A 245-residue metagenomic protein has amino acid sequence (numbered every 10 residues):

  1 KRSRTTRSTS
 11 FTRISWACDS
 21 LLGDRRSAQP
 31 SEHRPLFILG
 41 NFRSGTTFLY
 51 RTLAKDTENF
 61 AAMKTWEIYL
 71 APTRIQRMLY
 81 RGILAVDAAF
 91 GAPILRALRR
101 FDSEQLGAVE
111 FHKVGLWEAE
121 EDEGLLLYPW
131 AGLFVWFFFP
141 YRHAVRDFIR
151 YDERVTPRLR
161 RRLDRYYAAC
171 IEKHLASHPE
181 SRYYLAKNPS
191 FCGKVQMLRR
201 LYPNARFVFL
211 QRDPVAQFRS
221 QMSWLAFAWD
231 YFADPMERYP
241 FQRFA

Functional and structural regions predicted by a protein language model:
K1-R13: Charged, amphipathic alpha-helical linker segments immediately N-terminal to NTP-binding catalytic cores
A17-P35: N-terminal signal-anchor transmembrane helix
F37-E58: Glycine-rich phosphate-binding P-loop
D56-W66: Post-Walker A helix-loop "phosphate-sensing" segment adjacent to the P-loop in P-loop NTPases
I68-Y184: PAPS-dependent sulfation machinery
N188, C192, L198, R238-A245: Anion-recognition interface
L198-S223: Conserved phosphate-donor/acceptor-positioning beta-strand/loop module used by diverse small-molecule
R219-A245: PAPS-dependent sulfotransferase catalytic core
